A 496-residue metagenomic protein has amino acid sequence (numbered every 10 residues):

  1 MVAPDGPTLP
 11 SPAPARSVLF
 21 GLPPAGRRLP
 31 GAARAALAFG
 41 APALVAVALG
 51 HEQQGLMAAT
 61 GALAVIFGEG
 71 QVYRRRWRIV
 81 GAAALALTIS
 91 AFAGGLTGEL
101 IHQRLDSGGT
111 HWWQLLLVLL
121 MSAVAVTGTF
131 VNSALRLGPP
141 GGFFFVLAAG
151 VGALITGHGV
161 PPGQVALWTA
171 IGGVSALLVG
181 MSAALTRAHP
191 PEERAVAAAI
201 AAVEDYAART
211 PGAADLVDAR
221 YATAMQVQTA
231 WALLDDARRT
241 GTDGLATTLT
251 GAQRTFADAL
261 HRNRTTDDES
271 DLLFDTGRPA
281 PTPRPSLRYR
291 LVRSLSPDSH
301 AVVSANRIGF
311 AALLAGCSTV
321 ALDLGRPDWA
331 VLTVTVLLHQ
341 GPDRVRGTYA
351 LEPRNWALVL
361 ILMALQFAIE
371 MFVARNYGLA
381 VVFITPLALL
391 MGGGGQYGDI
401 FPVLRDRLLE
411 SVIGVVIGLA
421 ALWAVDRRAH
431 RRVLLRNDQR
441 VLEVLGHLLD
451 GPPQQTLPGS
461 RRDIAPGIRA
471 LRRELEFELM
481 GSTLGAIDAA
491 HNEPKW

Functional and structural regions predicted by a protein language model:
M1-A48, E52, G159-W168, A176-L313 (+2 more regions): Cytosolic regulatory and coupling regions of membrane transport/channel systems
P7-R16, A33-A43, V47-Y73, A84-F92 (+5 more regions): Pore- and pathway-forming membrane helices of multi-pass small-molecule/ion transporters and channels
Y73-G81, R104, P162-Q164, H189-E192 (+1 more regions): Interfacial helix-loop-helix linkers and transmembrane-helix boundary segments in multi-pass membrane proteins
A82, H300-V303, V320, H339 (+2 more regions): Long, composition-driven intrinsically disordered regions
G94-H111, A134-L135: Transmembrane alpha-helix boundary signature
L351-A357, I369-Y377, G392-D399, I413 (+9 more regions): Hydrophobic alpha-helix feature that most strongly marks membrane-spanning transmembrane helices and their immediate
